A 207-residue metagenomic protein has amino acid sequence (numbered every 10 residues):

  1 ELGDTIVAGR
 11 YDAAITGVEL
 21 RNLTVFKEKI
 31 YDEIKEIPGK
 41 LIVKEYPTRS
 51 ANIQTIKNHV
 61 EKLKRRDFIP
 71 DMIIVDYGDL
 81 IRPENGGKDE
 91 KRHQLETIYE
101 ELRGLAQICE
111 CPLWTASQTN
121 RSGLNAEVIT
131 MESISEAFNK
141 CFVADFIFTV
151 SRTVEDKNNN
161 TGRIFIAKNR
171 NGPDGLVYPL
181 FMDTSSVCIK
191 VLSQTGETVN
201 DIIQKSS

Functional and structural regions predicted by a protein language model:
E1, V43, D76, L102 (+2 more regions): Conserved RecA-like P-loop NTPase ATPase core
L2-I69, P83, V177-P179: Cytosolic-facing regulatory segments adjacent to core modules
D4, D79, R121: Short, glycine/acidic-enriched loop or turn micro-motifs at the edges of active sites
D4, L95, Y99, I134-K140: Amphipathic alpha-helical segments in well-structured domains
D32, I53-I73, G86-D89, Q107-C109 (+1 more regions): C-terminal regions of RecA-like/P-loop NTPase motor modules
E36-L41, L102-L113, V143-D145: A structural motif corresponding to the C-terminal end of an alpha-helix and its immediate exit/capping segment
K44-Y46, V75-G78, A116-S117, V150-S151 (+1 more regions): Generic beta-strand/beta-sheet core signal
D71-T115: Helical hairpin unit composed of two closely spaced alpha helices linked by a short loop
